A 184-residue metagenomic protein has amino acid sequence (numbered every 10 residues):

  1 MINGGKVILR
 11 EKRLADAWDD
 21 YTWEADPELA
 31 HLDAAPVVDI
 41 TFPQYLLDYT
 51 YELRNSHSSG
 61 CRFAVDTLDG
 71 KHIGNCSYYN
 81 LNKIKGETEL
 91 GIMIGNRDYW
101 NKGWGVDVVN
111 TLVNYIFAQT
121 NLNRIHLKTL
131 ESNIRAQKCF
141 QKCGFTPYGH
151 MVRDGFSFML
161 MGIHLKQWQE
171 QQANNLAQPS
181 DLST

Functional and structural regions predicted by a protein language model:
M1-D16, R62, T67-T184: Acyl-donor (CoA/ACP) binding surface of acyl/acetyltransferases
A15-W18, S56-S58: Short acidic-aromatic low-complexity motifs
E24: Residues forming the ATP-binding cleft of Hanks-type serine/threonine protein kinase domains
P27, D33, I92-N96: Short, histidine-centered active-site or binding-site loop motifs used for metal coordination, general acid-base
P27-E28, T120: Structural motif
E28-T50: Conserved GNAT-fold acetyl-CoA-binding loop/helix
Y51-A64: A short helix-loop-beta-strand connector motif used in the catalytic cores of GNAT acetyltransferases and, in some
